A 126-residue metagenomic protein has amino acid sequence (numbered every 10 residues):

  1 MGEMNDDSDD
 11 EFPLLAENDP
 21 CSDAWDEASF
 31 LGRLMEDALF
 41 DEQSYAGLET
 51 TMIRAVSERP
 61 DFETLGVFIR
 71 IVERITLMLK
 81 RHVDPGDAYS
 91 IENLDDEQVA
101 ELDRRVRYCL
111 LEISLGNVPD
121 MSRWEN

Functional and structural regions predicted by a protein language model:
M1-E49: Short terminal alpha-helical segments
G2-D10, D61-F62, F68, E125: Short, positively charged, low-complexity/disordered linker segments
D26, S44, E63-V67, I71 (+1 more regions): Residue-level detector of well-ordered alpha-helical segments, enriched for hydrophobic/aromatic packing positions
R33-D37, A55-R59, H82-G86: Secondary-structure edge/capping motif, primarily at the C-terminal ends of alpha-helices and the immediately following
L39, P60-L65, A88-I91: Charged, low-complexity interaction regions
D41, R59-F62, I113-D120: Short secondary-structure junctions and interdomain/linker hinges
Y45, E49, I53-E58, T64-F68: Extended, amphipathic alpha-helical segments that serve as helical scaffolds
V72-N126: Amphipathic alpha-helical binding modules
